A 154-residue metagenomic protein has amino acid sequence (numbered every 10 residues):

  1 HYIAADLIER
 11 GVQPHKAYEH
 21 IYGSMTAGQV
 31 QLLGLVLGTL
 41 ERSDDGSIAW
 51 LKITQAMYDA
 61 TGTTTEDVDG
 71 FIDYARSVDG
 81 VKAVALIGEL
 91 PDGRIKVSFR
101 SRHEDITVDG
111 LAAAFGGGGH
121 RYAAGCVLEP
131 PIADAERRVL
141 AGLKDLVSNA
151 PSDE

Functional and structural regions predicted by a protein language model:
H1-A114, G119-E154: Hydrophobic helix-and-loop "lid/oligomerization" segment in the mid-to-C-terminal part of catalytic domains
